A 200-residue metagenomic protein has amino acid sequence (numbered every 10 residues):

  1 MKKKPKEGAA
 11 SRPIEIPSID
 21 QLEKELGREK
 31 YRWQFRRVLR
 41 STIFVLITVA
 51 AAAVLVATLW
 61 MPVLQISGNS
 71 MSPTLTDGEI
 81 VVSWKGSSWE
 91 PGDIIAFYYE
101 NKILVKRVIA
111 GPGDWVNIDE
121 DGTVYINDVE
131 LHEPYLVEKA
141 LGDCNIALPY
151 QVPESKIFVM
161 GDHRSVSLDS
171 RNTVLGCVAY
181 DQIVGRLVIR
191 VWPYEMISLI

Functional and structural regions predicted by a protein language model:
M1-L104, V178-Q182, R186-I200: Protein maturation boundaries and topogenic segments
T76, E90-P91, G111, D119 (+2 more regions): Residue-level recognition of short, solvent-exposed, well-ordered loop/turn junctions that link secondary-structure
Y125-D128: Short strand-turn-strand beta-turns centered on an Asx-Gly dipeptide
K139-D143: Short gly/ser/thr-rich secondary-structure transition/capping motifs
N145-I200: Beta-strand-rich cores of mature extracytoplasmic or soluble domains
